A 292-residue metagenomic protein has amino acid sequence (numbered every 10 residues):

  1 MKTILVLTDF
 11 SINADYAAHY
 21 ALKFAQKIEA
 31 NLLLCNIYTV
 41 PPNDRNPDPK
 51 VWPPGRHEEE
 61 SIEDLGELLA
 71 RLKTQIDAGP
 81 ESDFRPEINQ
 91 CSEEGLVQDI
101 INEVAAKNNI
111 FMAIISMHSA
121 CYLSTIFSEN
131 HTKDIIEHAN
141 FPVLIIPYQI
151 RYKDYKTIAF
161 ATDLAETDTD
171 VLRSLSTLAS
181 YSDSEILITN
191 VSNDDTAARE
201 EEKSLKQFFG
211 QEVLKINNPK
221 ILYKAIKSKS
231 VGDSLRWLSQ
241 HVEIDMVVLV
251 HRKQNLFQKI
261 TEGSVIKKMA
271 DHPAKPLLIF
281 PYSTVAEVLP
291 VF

Functional and structural regions predicted by a protein language model:
M1-P54, T157-K224, H241-M246, H272-P273 (+2 more regions): Small/aliphatic-rich secondary-structure junction motif
N13, C121-Y122, T167, N255-F257: Short glycine-rich, flexible loops that bind phosphorylated cofactors or substrates
W52-E67: A short acidic, glycine-rich active-site loop that binds or catalyzes chemistry on phosphate/adenosine moieties
T74-A113, A120, L214-V247, R252-K267 (+3 more regions): Structural beta-alpha unit
M112-N140: Helix-enriched interaction subdomains in cytosolic or periplasmic regions, typified by TIR/SEFIR signaling/NADase cores
I114-M117, P142-Y148, L277-P281: Short beta-strand elements of ligand-binding domains
F127-N130, F141-P147, L164-S176: Active-site glycine-rich loop that binds ribose-phosphate moieties when present
S128-H131, K203-Q207, T261-I266: Charged helix-capping and loop-helix junction motifs
